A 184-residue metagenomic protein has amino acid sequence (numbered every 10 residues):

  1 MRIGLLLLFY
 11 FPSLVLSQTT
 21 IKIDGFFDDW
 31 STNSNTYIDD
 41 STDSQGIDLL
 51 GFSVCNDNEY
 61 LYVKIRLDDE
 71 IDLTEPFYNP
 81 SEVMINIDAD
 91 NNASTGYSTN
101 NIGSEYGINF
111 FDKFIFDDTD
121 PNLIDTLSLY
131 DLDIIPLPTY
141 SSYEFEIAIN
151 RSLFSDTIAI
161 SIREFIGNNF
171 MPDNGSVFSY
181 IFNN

Functional and structural regions predicted by a protein language model:
I3-S17: Sec-dependent N-terminal signal peptides
Q18-T20, F182-N184: Short domain-boundary/entry signatures in modular proteins, especially in secreted/extracellular architectures
T19-F114, I158-S161, F165-V177: Surface-exposed, glycine/proline- and aromatic-rich loop segments on solvent-exposed faces across compartments
I38, I124-L129, F154, F182: Extended hydrophobic/Leu-rich segments
I38-T42, N122, S141: Intrinsically disordered, low-complexity segments enriched in polar/charged residues with Gly/Pro, especially when
I108-Y140: Glycine-aromatic-enriched beta-strand/loop faces of beta-sandwich-type recognition domains, especially lectin-like
P138-N183: Ser/Thr/Pro-rich, low-complexity mucin-like regions that serve as glycosylated stalks/linkers or repetitive adhesive
